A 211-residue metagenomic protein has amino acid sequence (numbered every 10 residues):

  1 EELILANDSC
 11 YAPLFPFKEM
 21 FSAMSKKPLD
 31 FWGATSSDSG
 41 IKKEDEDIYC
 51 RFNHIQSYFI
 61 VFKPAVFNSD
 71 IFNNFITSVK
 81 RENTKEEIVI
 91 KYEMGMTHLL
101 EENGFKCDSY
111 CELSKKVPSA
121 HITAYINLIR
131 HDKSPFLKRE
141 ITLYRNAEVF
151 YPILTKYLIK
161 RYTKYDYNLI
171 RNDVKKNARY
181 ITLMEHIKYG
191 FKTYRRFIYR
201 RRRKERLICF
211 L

Functional and structural regions predicted by a protein language model:
E1-L211: ER/Golgi luminal nucleotide-sugar-dependent glycosyltransferases, focusing on the catalytic module
